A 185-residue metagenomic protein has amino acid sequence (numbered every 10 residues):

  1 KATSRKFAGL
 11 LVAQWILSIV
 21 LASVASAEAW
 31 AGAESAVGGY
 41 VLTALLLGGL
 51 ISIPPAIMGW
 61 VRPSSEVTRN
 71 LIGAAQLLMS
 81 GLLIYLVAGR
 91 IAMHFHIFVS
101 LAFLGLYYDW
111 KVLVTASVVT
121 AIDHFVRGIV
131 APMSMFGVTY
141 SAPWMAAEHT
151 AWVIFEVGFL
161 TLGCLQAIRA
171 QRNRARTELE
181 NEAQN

Functional and structural regions predicted by a protein language model:
K1-K6: Cytosolic juxtamembrane amphipathic/interface segments immediately preceding and feeding into a transmembrane helix
A8, V12-F103, A116, T120-F125 (+1 more regions): Hydrophobic transmembrane alpha-helices and their membrane-interface boundaries in multi-pass, membrane-anchored
M58-G59, I84, A88, A131 (+2 more regions): Membrane-water interface at transmembrane helix exits
R90-A92, I129-S141: Transmembrane helix-loop junctions at the membrane interface of multipass transporters and ion channels
K111-V112: Residue-level recognition of membrane-helix boundary sites in multi-pass small-molecule transporters
T139-I154: Loop-to-transmembrane alpha-helix initiation sites
I154-E182: Juxtamembrane or sensor-core-proximal signal-transducing alpha helices that couple sensory domains to cytosolic
